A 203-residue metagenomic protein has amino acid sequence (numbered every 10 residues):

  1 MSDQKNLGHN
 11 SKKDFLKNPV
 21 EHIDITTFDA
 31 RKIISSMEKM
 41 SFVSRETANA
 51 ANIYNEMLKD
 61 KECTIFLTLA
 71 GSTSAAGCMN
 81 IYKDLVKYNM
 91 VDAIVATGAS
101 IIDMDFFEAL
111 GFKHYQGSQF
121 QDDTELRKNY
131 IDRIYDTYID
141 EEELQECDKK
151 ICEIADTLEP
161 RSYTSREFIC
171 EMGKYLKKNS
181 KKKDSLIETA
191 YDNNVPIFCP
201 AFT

Functional and structural regions predicted by a protein language model:
S2-L69, S74-T203: Conserved catalytic alpha/beta core of Sir2/sirtuin-type deacylases, generalized to analogous enzyme cores that bind
